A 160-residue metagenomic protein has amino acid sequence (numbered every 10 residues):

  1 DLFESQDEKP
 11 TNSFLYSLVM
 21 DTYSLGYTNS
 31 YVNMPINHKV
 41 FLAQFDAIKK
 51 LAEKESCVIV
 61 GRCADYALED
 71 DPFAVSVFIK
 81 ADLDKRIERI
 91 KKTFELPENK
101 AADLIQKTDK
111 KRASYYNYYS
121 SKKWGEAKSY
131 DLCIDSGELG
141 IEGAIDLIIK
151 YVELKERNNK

Functional and structural regions predicted by a protein language model:
D1-S56: ATP-dependent small-molecule kinase phosphotransfer cores that center on conserved nucleotide phosphate-binding segments
L2-Y23, P97-E142: Small-molecule kinase domains that catalyze NTP-dependent phosphoryl transfer to phosphate-bearing small molecules
H38-L42, C57-G61, S114-Y118: Short gly/ser/thr-rich secondary-structure transition/capping motifs
L51, A64-D70: RNA pseudouridine synthases
V58, R86, I134: Residue-level signature of catalytic and energy-coupling elements of molecular machines, predominantly ATP/GTP-dependent
R62, Y66, L83, L96 (+5 more regions): Long, contiguous binding/interaction regions
D70-T93, P97-Q106: Conserved phosphate-donor/acceptor-positioning beta-strand/loop module used by diverse small-molecule
